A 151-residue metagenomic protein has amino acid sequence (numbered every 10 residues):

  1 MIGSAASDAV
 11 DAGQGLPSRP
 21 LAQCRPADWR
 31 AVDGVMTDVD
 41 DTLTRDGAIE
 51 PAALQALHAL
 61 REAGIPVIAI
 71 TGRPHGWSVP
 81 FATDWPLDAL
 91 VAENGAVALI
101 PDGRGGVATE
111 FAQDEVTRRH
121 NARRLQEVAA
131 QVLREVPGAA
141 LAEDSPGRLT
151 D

Functional and structural regions predicted by a protein language model:
M1-T37: Non-catalytic pre-domain segments flanking phosphatase-related domains
R19, S145-P146: Intrinsically disordered, low-complexity segments used for protein-protein interactions
D46: Conserved PLP phosphate-binding loop immediately N-terminal to the Schiff-base lysine helix in PLP-dependent enzymes
I49-S145: Active-site phosphate-binding/coordination module
T150-D151: A generic structural motif
